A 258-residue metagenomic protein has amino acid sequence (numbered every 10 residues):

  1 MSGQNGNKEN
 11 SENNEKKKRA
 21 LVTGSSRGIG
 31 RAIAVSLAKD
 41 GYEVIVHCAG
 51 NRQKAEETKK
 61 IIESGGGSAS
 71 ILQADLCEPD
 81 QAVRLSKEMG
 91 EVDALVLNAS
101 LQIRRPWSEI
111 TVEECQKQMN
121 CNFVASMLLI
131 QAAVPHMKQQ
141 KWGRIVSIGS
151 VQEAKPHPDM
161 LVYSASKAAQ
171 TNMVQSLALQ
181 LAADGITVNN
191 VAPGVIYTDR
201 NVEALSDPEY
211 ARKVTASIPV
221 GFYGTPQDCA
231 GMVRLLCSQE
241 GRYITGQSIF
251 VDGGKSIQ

Functional and structural regions predicted by a protein language model:
S2, K155, R234, T245-Q258: Short C-terminal tail/terminal secondary-structure segment of NAD(P)H-dependent dehydrogenase/reductase domains
S26-R27: Conserved glycine-rich cofactor-binding loop
P106-W107, E114-M119, V214: Substrate-binding pocket helix/loop in short-chain dehydrogenase/reductase
I130, S166: Active-site helix of classical SDR
P135, L179-Q180, R242: Alpha-helical segment proximal to the catalytic Tyr-Lys
S150: Residue(s) in the substrate-gating loop at a strand-loop-helix junction that position the organic substrate next
A182, T187, I244-G246: Short, small/polar-rich loop/turn modules that mediate ligand/substrate recognition or access, typified
